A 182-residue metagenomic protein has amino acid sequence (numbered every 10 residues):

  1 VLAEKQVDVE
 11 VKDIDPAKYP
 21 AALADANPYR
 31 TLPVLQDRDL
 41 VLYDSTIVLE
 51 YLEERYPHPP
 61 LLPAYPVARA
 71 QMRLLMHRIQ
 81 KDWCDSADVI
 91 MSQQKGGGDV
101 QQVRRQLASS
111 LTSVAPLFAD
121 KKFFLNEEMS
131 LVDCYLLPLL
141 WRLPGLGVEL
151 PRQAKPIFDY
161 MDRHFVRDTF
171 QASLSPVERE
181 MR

Functional and structural regions predicted by a protein language model:
V1-L111, A115, K122: GST-like domain detector, emphasizing the conserved glutathione-binding G-site in the N-terminal thioredoxin-like
K12, S45, Q153, L174-S175: Residue-level detector of family-conserved "landmark" positions at structurally sensitive sites
I79-S173: GST-like fold's C-terminal all-alpha helical module
V177-R182: Acidic/histidine-enriched, glycine/proline-rich intrinsically disordered or flexible terminal extensions
